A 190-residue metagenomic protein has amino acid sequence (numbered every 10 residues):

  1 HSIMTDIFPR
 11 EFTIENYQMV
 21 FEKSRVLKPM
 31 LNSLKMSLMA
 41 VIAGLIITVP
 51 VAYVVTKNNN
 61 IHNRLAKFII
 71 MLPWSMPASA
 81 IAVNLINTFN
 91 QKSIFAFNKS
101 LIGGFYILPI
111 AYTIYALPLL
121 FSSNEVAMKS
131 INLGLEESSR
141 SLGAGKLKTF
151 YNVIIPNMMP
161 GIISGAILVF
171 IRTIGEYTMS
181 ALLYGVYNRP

Functional and structural regions predicted by a protein language model:
H1-I3, Q18, K23-K129, K146 (+2 more regions): Membrane-water interface segments at the C-terminal ends of transmembrane alpha-helices in multi-pass inner-membrane
I7-E22, V186-P190: Short hydrophobic, aromatic-rich alpha-helical segments embedded in or entering the lipid bilayer of multi-pass
E136-E137: Short alpha-helical segment that forms part of, or immediately flanks, the ligand-binding pocket in carbohydrate-active
L142-A144: A short glycine-centered flexible hinge/capping loop motif at secondary-structure junctions
